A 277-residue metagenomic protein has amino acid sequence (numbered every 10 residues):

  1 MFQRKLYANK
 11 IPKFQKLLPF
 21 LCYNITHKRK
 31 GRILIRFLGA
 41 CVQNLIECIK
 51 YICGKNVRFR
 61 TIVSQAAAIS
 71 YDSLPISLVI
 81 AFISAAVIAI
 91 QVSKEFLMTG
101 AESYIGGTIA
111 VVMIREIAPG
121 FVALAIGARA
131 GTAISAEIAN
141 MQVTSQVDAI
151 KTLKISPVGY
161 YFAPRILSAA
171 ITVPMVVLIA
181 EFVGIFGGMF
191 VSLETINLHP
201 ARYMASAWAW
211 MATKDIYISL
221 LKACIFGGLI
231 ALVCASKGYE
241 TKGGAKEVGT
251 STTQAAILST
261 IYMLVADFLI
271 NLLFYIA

Functional and structural regions predicted by a protein language model:
K5-K13, P19-N24: Short, positively charged and aromatic/hydrophobic N-terminal segments
N24-I62, K237-G238, K242: Short, membrane-interfacial amphipathic segments enriched in basic
C53-V79: Membrane-interface helix starts
S70, L74, L78, I117 (+4 more regions): Selective transmembrane-helix segments that form parts of the transport pathway or gating/packing helices in multipass
S70-F121, A125: Active-site cofactor/substrate anionic-group-binding motifs, chiefly glycine- and Lys/Arg-rich phosphate-binding loops
Q91-I114, F182-C224, G228, L232-T252 (+1 more regions): Membrane-interfacial helix-loop-helix connectors in multipass membrane proteins
I105-D148, V233: Hydrophobic alpha-helical transmembrane segments of multi-pass membrane transport proteins
I138-A163, A245-V248: Short cytoplasmic-facing helical segments at TM-TM junctions of multi-pass membrane proteins
